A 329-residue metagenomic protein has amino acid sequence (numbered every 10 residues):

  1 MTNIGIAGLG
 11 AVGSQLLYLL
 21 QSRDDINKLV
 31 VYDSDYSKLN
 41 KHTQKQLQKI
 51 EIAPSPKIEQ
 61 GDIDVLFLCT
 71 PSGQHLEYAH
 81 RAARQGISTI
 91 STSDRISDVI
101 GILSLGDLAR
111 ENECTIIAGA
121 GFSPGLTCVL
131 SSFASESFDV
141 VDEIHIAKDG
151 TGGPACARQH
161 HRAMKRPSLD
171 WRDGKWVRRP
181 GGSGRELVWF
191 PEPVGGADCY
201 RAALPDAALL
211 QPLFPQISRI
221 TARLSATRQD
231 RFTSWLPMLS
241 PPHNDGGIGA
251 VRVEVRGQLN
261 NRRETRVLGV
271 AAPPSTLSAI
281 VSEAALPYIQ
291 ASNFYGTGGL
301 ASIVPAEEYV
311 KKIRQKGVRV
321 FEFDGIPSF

Functional and structural regions predicted by a protein language model:
I4-A11: Conserved N-terminal Rossmann-fold NAD(P)-binding element of oxidoreductases
A7, E136-R262, R266: Active-site-lining helix/loop region of Rossmann-like oxidoreductase modules
G13-S14, H75: N-terminal Rossmann-fold NAD(P) dinucleotide-binding loop
I26-T43: NAD(P)-binding Rossmann-fold cofactor-contacting core
I63-A82, I96-S97: Beta-loop-alpha module in the N-terminal Rossmann-like domain of NAD(P)-dependent dehydrogenases, especially those
R81-G101: ADP-ribose/adenylate-binding Rossmann-like module
D94-T115: Rossmann-fold NAD(P)-binding glycine/threonine-rich loop
Q229-F329: C-terminal active-site/capping subdomain that shapes the small-molecule cofactor and substrate pocket of enzyme
